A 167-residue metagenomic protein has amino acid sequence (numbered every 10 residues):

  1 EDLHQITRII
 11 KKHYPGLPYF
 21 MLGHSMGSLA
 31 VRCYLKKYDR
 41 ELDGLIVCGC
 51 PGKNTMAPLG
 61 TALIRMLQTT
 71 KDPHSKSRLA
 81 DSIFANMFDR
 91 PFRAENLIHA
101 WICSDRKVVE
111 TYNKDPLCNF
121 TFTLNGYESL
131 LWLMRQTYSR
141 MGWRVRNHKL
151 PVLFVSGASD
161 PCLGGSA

Functional and structural regions predicted by a protein language model:
E1-K11: Alpha/beta-hydrolase active-site loop
Y14-S25: Alpha/beta-hydrolase fold nucleophile elbow
G23-C33: Glycine-rich nucleophile elbow surrounding the catalytic serine of serine-hydrolase chemistry
V31-L117: Alpha/beta-hydrolase-fold enzymes
N119-F120, S159-S166: Acidic catalytic loop of the alpha/beta-hydrolase fold
T123-R144: Active-site nucleophile elbow and catalytic-triad environment of alpha/beta-hydrolase enzymes
R146-V152: Short, proline-enriched alpha-helix->beta-strand connector loops that line the catalytic pocket of alpha/beta-hydrolase
F154-S156: Short beta-strand/loop motif that positions the catalytic acidic residue of the alpha/beta-hydrolase fold
